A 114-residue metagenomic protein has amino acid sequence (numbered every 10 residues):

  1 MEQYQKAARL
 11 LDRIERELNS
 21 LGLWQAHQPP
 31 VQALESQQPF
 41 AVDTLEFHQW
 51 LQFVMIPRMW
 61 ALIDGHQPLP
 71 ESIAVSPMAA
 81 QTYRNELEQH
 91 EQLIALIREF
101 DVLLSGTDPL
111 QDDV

Functional and structural regions predicted by a protein language model:
E2-A33, Q37-Q38, I73-A79, R84 (+2 more regions): N-terminal intrinsically disordered, cationic/polar leader segments that include organellar targeting peptides
L23-A26, H48, H66-L69: A short, ordered amphipathic alpha-helix with a cationic face
E35, P39-D64: Hydrophobic/aromatic-rich, well-ordered segments within soluble, folded domains that form packed cores
F53-T82: Mid-chain, well-packed structural core segment of small domains
